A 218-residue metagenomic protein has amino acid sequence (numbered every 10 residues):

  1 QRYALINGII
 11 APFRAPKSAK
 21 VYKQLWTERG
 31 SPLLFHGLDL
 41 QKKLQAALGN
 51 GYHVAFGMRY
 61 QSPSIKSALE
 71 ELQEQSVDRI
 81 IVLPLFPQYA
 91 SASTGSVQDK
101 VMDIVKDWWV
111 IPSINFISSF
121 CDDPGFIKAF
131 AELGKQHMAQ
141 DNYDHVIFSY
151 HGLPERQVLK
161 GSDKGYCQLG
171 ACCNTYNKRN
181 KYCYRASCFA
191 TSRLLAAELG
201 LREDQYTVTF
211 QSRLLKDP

Functional and structural regions predicted by a protein language model:
Q1-P218: Active-site-proximal alpha-helix that buttresses catalytic centers in soluble enzyme cores
